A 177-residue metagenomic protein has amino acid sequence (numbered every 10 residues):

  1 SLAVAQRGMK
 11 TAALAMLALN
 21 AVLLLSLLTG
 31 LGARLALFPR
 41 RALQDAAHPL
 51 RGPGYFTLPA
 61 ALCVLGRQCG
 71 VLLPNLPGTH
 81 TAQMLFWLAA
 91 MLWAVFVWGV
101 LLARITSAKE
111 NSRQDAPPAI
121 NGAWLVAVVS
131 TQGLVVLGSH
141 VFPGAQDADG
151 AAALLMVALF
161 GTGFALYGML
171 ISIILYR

Functional and structural regions predicted by a protein language model:
S1-L2, A13, L17-N20, L37-R67 (+5 more regions): Juxtamembrane helix-loop boundaries in multi-pass membrane proteins
L2-A12, C69-T81, G138-L155: Helix-coil boundary and interhelical linker segments in multi-pass alpha-helical membrane proteins
L17-L27, G163-L170: Extracellular/lumenal glycan-associated surfaces
L19-L35, M91-L101: Central hydrophobic cores of alpha-helical transmembrane segments in multi-pass inner-membrane proteins across all
L31-R40, R67-T79: Transmembrane alpha-helix boundary signature
A33-A36, L101-I105, F142, L175-R177: Short loop/beta submotifs within extracellular cysteine-rich repeat domains
M91-R104, H140-G144, G168-I171: Cytoplasm-facing ends of alpha-helical transmembrane segments in multi-pass membrane proteins
S130-R177: Loop-centered beta-sheet repeat module
